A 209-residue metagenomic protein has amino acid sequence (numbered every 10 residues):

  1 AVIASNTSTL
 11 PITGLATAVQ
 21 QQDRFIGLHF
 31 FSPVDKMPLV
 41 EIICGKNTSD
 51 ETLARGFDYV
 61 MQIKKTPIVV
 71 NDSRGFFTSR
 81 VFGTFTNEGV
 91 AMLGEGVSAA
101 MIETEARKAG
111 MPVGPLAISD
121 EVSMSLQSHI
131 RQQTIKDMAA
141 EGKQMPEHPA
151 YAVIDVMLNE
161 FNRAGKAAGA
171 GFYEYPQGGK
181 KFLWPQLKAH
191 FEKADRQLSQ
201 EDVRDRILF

Functional and structural regions predicted by a protein language model:
A1-F209: N-terminal glycine-rich phosphate-binding loop for ADP-containing cofactors
